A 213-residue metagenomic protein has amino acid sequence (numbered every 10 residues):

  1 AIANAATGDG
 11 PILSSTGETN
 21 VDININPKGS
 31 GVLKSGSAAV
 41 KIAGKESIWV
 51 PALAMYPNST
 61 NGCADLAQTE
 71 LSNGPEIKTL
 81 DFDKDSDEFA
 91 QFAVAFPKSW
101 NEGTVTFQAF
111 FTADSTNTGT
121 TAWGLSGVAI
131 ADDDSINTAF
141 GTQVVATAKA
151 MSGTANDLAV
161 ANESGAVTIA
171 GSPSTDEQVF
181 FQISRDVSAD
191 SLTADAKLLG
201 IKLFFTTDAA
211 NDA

Functional and structural regions predicted by a protein language model:
A1-E18, D22-K28, V32-S37, K41-G44 (+2 more regions): Beta-strand-rich, repetitive solenoid scaffolds
S37-S86: N-terminal leader/pro-regions and domain N-caps
D83-S99, T104: Short beta-strands within extracellular/lumenal beta-sheet-rich domains
G103-A113, T121, I201: A short beta-strand element within beta-rich, extracytoplasmic domains of secreted/secretory-pathway proteins
N117-L125, D195-L198: Short coil-to-beta strand junction motifs in C2/discoidin
S135-G171: Extracellular carbohydrate recognition and processing domains and analogous Trp-centered ligand-binding platforms
S172-D186: Noncatalytic modules at the cell exterior or secretory-pathway interfaces, chiefly beta-strand-rich lectin/adhesion
S184-A213: Proprotein-processing/basic-patch segments
